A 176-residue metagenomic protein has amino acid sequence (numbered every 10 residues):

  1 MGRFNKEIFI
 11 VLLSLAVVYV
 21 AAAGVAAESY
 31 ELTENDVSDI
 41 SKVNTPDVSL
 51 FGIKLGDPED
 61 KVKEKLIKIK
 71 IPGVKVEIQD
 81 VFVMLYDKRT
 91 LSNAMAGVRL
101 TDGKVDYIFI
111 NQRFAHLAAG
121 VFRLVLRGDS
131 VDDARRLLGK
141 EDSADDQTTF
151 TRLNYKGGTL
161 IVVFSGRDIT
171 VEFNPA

Functional and structural regions predicted by a protein language model:
G2-V11: Bacterial N-terminal signal peptides that target proteins for export
V11-V20: Bacterial N-terminal signal peptides
A23-A26: Sec/Tat signal peptide C-region and signal peptidase I cleavage site
E28-G52: N-terminal low-complexity, Pro/Thr/Ser-rich intrinsically disordered segments that act as propeptides or flexible
S29-L32, D57-K104, L124-A176: A cross-family detector of function-defining hotspots
P46-I53, L117-V125: Second-shell loop/turn segments in exported
N111-H116: Structural motif
